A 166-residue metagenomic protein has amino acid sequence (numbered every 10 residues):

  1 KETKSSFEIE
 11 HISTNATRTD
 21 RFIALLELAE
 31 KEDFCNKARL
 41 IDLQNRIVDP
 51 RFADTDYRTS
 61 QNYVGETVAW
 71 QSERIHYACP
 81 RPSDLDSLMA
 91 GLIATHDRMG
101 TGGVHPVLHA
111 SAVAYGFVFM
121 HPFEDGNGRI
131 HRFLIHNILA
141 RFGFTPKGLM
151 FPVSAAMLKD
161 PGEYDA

Functional and structural regions predicted by a protein language model:
K1-A166: FIC/Doc superfamily catalytic core
